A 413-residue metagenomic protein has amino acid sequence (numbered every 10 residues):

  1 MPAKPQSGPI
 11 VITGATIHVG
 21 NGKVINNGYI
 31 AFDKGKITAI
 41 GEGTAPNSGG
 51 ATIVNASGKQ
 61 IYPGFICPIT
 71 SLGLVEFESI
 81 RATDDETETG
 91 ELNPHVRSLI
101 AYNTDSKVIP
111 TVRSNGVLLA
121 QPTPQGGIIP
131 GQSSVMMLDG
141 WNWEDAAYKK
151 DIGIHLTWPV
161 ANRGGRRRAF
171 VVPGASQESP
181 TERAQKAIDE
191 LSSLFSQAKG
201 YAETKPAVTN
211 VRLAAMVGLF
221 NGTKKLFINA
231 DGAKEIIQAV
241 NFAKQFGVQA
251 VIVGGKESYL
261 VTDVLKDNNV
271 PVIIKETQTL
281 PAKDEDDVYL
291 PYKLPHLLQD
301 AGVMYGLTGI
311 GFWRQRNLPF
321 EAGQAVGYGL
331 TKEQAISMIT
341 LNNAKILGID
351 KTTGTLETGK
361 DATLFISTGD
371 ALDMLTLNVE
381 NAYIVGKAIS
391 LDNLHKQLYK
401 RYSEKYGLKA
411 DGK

Functional and structural regions predicted by a protein language model:
K4, I17, N21-Y62: Histidine-rich, glycine-flanked metal-binding segment
S7-I12, N47-L99, S114: Replace "His-x-His-based motif
A15, I30, G35, G58 (+10 more regions): Divalent metal-coordination and catalytic microenvironments
A15-H18, E357-Y402: C-terminal cap of metal-dependent C-N hydrolases
E78, T83-T89, N93-H95, K225 (+3 more regions): His/Asp/Glu-enriched, well-ordered alpha-helical/loop segment that forms or immediately abuts the divalent-metal
V108, N115-A250, N378: Polyanionic/metal-chelating signatures
V208-T209, I228-G232, G254-K256, K283-Y292: A general structural motif
A243-Q249, K266-I273, G302-M304: Glycine-enriched alpha-helix->loop->beta-strand junction motifs that scaffold or abut catalytic
